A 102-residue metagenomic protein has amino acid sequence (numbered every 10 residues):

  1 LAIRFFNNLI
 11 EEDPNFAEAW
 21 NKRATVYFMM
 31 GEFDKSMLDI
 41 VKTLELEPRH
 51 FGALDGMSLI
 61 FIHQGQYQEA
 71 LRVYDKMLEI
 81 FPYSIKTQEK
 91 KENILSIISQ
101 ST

Functional and structural regions predicted by a protein language model:
L1-N8, M29-K42, Q64-K76, S99-T102: Structural signature of tandem alpha-helical TPR/SEL1-like repeats, specifically the intra-repeat loop/turn
I62-E92, S96: TPR/TPR-like (Sel1-like) alpha-helical repeat modules
